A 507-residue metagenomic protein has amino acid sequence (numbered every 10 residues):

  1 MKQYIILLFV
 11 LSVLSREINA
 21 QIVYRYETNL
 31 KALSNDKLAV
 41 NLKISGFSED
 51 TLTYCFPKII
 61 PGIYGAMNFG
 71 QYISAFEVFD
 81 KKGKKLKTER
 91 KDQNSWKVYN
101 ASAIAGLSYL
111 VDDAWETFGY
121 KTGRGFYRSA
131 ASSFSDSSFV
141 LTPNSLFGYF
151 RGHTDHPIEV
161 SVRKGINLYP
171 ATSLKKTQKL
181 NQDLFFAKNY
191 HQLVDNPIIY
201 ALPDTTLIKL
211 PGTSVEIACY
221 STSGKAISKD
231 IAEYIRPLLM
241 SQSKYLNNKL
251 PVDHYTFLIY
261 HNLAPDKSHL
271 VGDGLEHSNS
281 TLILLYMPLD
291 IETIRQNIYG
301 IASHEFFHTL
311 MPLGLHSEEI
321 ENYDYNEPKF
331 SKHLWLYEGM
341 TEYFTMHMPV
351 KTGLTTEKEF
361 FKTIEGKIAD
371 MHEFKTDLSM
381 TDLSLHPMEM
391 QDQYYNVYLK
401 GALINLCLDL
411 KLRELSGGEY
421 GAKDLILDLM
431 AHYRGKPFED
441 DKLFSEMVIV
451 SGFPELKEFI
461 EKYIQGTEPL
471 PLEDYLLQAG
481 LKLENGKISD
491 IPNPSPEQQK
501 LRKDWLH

Functional and structural regions predicted by a protein language model:
M1-R25: Bacterial Sec-dependent N-terminal signal peptides
Q21-I59, V140-S145: Early extracytoplasmic/domain-onset interaction patches
V23, R434-H507: Beta/coil-rich, acidic/histidine-enriched accessory regions frequently appended to metallopeptidases
L42, T206-H333: Juxtacatalytic substrate-recognition/specificity segment
K43, D50-A75, K121-T122: Surface-exposed, glycine/proline- and aromatic-rich loop segments on solvent-exposed faces across compartments
A66-A75, F79-M240, K244-V252, L270-D273: Non-catalytic architectural context of zinc metalloproteases
L315-D324, P328-G401, A431-Y433: Acidic/His/Gly-enriched intrinsically disordered linker/tail segments that often contain short helix/coil "MoRF-like"
P349-K362, L412-Y420, V450-K457: Structural helix-adjacent loops and short alpha-helical linkers that scaffold large soluble proteins
